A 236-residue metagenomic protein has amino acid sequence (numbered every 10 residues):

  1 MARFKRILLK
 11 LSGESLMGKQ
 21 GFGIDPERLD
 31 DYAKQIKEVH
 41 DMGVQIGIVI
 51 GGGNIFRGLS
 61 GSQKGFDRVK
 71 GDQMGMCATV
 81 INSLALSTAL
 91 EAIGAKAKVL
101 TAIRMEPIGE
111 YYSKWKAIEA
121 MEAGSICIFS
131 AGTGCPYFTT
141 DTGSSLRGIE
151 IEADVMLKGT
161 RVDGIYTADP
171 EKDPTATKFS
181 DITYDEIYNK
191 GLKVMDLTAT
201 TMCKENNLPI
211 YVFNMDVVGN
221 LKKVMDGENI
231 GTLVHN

Functional and structural regions predicted by a protein language model:
M1-N236: C-terminal catalytic "cap/lid" subdomain
